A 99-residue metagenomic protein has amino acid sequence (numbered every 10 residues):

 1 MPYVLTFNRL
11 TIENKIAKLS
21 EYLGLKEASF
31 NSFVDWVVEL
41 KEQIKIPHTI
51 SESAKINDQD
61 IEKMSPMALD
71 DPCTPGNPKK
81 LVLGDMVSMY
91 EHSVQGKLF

Functional and structural regions predicted by a protein language model:
M1-L25: Catalytic phosphate/nucleotide-handling subdomain of diverse soluble enzymes
I16, S20-F99: C-terminal charged capping/lid subdomain of soluble metabolic enzymes
